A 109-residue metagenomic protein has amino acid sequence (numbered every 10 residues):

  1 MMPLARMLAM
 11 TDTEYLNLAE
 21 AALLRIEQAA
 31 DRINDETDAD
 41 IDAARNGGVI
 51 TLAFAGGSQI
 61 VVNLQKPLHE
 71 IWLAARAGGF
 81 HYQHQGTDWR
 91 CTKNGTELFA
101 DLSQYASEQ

Functional and structural regions predicted by a protein language model:
L4, L8-V61, Q65-Q109: N-terminal intrinsically disordered, cationic/polar leader segments that include organellar targeting peptides
